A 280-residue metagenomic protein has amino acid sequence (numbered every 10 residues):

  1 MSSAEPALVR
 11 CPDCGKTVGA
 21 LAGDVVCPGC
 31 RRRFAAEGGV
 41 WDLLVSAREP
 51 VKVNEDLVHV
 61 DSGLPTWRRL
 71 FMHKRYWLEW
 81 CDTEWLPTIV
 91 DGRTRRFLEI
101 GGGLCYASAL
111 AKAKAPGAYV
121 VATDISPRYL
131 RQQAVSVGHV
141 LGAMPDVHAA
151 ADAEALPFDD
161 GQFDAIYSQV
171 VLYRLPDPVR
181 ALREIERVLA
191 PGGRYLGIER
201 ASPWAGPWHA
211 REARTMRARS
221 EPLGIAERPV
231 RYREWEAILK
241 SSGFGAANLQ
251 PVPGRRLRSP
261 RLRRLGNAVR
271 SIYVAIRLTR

Functional and structural regions predicted by a protein language model:
S3-P6, T17, A210-T215, A237 (+1 more regions): A C-terminal cap/extension of S-adenosyl-L-methionine-dependent methyltransferases that defines the acceptor-substrate
A20-W67: N-terminal, positively charged/glycine-rich alpha-helical extensions of SAM-dependent methyltransferases
K74-T94: Conserved alpha-helix/loop element of class I SAM-dependent methyltransferases that forms part of the SAM/SAH-binding
R96-A155: Class I SAM-dependent methyltransferase SAM/SAH-binding core
Y167: A conserved beta-strand element that flanks and buttresses the S-adenosyl-L-methionine
V179-P191: A short glycine-rich, Lys/Arg-flanked "PGG" loop and its adjoining helix->strand segment in the class I
Y195-A218: Conserved class I S-adenosyl-L-methionine
M216-E234: Acceptor-substrate binding/catalytic loop of class I
